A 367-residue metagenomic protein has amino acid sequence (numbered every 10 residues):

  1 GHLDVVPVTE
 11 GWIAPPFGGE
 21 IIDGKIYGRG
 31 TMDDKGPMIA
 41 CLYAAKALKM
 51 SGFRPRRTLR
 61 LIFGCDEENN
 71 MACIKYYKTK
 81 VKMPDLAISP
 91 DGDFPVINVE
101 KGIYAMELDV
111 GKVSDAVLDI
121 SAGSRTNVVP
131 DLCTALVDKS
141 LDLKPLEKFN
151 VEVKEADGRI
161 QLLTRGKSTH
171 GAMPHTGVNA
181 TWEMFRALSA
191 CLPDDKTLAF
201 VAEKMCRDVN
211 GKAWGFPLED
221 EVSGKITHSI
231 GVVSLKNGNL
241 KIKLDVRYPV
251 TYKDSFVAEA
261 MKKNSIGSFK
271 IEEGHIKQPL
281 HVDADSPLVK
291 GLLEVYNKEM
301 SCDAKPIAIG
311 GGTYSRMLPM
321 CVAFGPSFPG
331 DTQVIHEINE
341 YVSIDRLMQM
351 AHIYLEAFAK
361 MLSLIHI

Functional and structural regions predicted by a protein language model:
G1-R29, M50-P55: Acidic/His- and Gly-rich active-site-bordering loop/insert found across diverse amide/peptide-bond hydrolases
D4, E147-K154, C191-L192, K263-S268 (+1 more regions): A common structural junction motif
F17-G30, G158-S168, I335-H336: Glycine/charged-rich beta-loop-alpha catalytic/anionic-binding loops adjacent to active sites
G30-A45: Active-site alpha-helical elements of protease catalytic centers
L48-E67: Short helix-loop-beta-strand segments that form the rim/entrance of peptidase-like active sites
E68, I74-P249: Midchain, well-structured core segments that form catalytic/ion-binding scaffolds
A172-N237, K243, R247-F256, S268-L364: An extended, acidic, His-containing surface patch that forms the Zn2+-binding/catalytic region of metallohydrolases
